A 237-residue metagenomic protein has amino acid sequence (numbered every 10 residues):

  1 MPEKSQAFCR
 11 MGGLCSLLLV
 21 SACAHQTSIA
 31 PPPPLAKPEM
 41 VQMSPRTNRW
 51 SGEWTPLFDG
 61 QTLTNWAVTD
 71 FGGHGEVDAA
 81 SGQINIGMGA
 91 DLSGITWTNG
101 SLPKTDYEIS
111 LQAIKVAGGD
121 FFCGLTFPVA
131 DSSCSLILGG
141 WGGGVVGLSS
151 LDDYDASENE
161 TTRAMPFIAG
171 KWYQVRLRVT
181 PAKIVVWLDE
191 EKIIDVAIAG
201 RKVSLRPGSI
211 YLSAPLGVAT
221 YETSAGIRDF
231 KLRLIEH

Functional and structural regions predicted by a protein language model:
P2-G13: Bacterial N-terminal signal peptides that target proteins for export
K4, L19-S21, P33: Short, intrinsically disordered, low-complexity terminal segments
G12-A22: Bacterial N-terminal signal peptides
C23-H237: Carbohydrate-interacting regions of secretory-pathway proteins
